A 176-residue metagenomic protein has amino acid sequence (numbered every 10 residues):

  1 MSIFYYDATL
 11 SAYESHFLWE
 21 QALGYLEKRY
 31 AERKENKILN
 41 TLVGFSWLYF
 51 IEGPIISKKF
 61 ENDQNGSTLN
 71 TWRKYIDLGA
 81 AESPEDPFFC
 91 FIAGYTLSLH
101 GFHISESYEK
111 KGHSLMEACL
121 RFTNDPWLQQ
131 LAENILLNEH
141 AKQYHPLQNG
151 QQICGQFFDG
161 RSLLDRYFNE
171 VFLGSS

Functional and structural regions predicted by a protein language model:
M1-A8, A31-K58, P84-F102, D125-E139 (+1 more regions): Amphipathic alpha-helical repeat scaffolds of TPR domains
D7-E14, L23, E27, G44 (+4 more regions): Amphipathic alpha-helical repeat scaffolds
S11-Y25, E61-K74, S105-E109: Helix-turn-helix repeat elements of alpha-solenoid scaffolds
W19-A22, L147-G150, G160-D165: Short amphipathic alpha-helical segments that mediate assembly, nucleic-acid/protein binding, or membrane association
E27-E35, G79-E85, E117-T123, Q151-F157: Solenoid-like repeat scaffolds
L48-D77, E82-P84: Long amphipathic alpha-helical segments with strong coiled-coil/leucine-zipper propensity
E109-G155: A generic hydrophobic-segment detector
